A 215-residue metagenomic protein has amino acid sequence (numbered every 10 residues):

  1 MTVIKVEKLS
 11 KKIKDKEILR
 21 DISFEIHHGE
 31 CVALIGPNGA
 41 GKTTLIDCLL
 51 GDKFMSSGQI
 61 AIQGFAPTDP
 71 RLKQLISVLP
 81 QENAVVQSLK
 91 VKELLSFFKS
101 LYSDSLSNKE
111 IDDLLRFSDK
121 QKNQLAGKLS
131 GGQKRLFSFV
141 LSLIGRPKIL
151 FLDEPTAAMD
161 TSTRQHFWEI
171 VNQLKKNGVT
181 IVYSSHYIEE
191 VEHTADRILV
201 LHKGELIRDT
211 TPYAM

Functional and structural regions predicted by a protein language model:
I35-P37: The feature captures the beta-strand-to-loop junction immediately N-terminal to the Walker
G51, G58-L72: Conserved ABC transporter NBD signature motif
L150-E154: Catalytic Walker B motif of ABC-type/P-loop ATPase nucleotide-binding domains
V179-S184: Conserved H-loop
V191-H193: A short, surface-exposed alpha-helical micro-motif characterized by mixed small hydrophobic and charged/polar residues
